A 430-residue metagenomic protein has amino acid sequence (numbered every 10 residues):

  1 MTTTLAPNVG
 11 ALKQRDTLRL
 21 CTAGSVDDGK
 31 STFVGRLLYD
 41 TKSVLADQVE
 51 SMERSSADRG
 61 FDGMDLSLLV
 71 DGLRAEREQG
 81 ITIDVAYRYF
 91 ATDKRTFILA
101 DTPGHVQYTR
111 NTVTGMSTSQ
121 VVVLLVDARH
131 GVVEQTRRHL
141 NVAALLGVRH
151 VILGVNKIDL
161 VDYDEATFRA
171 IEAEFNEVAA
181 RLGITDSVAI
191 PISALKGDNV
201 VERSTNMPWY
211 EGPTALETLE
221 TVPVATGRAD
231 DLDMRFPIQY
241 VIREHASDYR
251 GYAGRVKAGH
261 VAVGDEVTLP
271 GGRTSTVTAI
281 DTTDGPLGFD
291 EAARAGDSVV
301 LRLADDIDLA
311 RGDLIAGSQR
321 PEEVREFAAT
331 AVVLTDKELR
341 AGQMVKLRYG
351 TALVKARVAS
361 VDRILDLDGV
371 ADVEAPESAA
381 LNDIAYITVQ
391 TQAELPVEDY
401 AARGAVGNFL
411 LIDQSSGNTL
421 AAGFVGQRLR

Functional and structural regions predicted by a protein language model:
M1-A23, D28-T32, T92-D93, A246-R430: C-terminal effector/interaction modules appended to NTPase cores
T4, R59-D62, D71-I83, V178-S187 (+6 more regions): Active-site phosphate-binding and catalytic loops of NTP-dependent enzymes
P7-Q107, S119: P-loop NTPase switch module centered on the Walker A-proximal segment
T17, R95-F97, T102-Y108, M116-L140 (+1 more regions): Conserved Switch II/interswitch segment of TRAFAC-class P-loop GTPases
D27, F33, M52, G80 (+12 more regions): Residue-level signature of catalytic and energy-coupling elements of molecular machines, predominantly ATP/GTP-dependent
D28, Y39-D40, H105-V106, R129-V133 (+3 more regions): Conserved nucleotide-binding/hydrolysis micro-motifs of P-loop NTPases
R149, V161-R228: Canonical P-loop GTPase G-domain recognition
L195, G212-Y249, A253, T268 (+1 more regions): Accessory interdomain/linker segments of ATP-dependent helicases and helicase-like nucleic-acid enzymes that mediate
